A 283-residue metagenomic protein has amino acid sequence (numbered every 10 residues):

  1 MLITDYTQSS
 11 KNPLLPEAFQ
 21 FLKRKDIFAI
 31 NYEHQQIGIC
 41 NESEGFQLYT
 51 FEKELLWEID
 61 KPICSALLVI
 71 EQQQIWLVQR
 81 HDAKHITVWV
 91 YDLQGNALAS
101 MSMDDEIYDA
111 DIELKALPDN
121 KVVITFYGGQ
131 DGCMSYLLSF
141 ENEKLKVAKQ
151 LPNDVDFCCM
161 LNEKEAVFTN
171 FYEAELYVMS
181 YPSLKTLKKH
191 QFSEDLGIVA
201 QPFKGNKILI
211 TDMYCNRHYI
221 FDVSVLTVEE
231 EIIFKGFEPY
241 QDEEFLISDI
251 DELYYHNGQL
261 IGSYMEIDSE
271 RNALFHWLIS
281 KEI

Functional and structural regions predicted by a protein language model:
M1-R24, F51: A short helix->beta-strand "capping" segment at the edge of beta-propeller domains
N12-F21, E54-I59, N96-D104, K144-Q150 (+2 more regions): A short beta-strand motif characteristic of beta-propeller blades
L22-Y32, K61-E71, D105-A116, Q150-E163 (+2 more regions): Repeated scaffold domains used in trafficking and secretory/extracellular systems, primarily beta-propellers
G38-E44, L77-A83, I124-Q130, F168-E173 (+2 more regions): Beta-strand C-termini and the immediately following turn/loop, strongest in propeller blades
E44-Q47, A83-W89, Q130-L137, E173-V178 (+2 more regions): Structural motif
T50-E52, D92-N96, F140-E143, Y181-L184 (+1 more regions): Short loop/turn segments that connect beta-strands within beta-propeller blades
D105-L161, E165-Y177: Solenoidal tandem-repeat scaffolds enriched in leucines and small polar residues
I247-I283: Blade-level signature of beta-propeller repeat domains, shared across WD40, Kelch, NHL, RCC1 and BNR/Asp-box propellers
